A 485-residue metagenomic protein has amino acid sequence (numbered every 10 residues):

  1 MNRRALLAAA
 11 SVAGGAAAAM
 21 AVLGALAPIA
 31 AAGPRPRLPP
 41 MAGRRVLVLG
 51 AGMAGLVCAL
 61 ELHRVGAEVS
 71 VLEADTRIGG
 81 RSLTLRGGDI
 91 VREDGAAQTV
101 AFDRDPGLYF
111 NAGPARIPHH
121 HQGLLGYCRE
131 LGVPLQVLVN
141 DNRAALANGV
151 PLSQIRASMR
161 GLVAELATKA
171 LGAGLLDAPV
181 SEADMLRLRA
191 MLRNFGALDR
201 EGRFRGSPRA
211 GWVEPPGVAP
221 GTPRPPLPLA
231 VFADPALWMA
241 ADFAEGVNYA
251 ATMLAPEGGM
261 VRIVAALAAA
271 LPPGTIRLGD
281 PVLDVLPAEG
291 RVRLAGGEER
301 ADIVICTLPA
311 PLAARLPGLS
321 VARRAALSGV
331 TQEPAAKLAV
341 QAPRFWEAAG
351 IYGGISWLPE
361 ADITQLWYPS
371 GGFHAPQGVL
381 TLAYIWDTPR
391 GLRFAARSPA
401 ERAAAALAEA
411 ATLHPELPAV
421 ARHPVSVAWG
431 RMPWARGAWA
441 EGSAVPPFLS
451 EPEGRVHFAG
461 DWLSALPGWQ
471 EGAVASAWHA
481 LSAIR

Functional and structural regions predicted by a protein language model:
M1-A5, A16-P40: N-terminal twin-arginine translocation
A9, G15, I29-R35, V65 (+2 more regions): Conserved flavin/dinucleotide-binding core of flavoenzymes
R37-T168: N-terminal glycine-rich phosphate/pyrophosphate-binding loop and immediately adjacent elements
L38-P40, A101-Y109, A241-T252, A383-R393 (+1 more regions): Short glycine/proline-rich turn/loop motifs
R45-D75, R116-H121, Y127, V133 (+8 more regions): Conserved beta-strand->loop/alpha-helix structural units within folded catalytic cores of enzymes with alpha/beta
G107-P118, Y249-E257, R324-T331, T388-P399 (+2 more regions): Active-site rim elements
A144, A164-T275, G279-D280, T307 (+2 more regions): Active-site/ligand-binding neighborhood in enzyme catalytic cores
D280-A383, L413: Mid-domain catalytic core of redox enzymes that form a hydrophobic substrate pocket/lid adjacent to a catalytic redox
